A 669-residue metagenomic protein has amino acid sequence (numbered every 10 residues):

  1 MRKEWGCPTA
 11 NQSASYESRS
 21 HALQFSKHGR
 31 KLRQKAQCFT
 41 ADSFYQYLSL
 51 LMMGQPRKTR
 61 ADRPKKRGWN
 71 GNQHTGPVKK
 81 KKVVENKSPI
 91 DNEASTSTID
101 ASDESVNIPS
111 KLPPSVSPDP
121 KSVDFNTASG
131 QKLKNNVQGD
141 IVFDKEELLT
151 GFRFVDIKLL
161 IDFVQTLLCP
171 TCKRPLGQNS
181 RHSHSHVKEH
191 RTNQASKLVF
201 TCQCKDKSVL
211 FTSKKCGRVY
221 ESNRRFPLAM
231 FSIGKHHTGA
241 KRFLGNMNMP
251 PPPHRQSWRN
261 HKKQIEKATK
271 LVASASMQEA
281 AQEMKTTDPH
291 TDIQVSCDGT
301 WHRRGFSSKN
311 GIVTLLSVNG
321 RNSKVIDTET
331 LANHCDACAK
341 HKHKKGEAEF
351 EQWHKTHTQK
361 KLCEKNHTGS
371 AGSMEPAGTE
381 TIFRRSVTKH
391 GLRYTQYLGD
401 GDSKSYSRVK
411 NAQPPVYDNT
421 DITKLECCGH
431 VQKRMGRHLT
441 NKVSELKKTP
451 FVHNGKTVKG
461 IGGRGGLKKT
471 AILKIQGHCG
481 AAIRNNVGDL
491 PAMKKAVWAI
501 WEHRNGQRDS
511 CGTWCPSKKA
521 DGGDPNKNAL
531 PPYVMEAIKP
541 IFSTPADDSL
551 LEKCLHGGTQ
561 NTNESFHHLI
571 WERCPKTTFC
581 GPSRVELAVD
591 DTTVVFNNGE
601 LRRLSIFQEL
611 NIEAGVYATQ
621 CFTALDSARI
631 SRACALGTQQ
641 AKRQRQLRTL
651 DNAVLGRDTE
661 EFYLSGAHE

Functional and structural regions predicted by a protein language model:
M1-K145, A624-E669: Polybasic, low-complexity terminal segments and linkers that are predominantly intrinsically disordered and enriched
S43-Y45, S49-T59, N86-K121, Q194-S307 (+3 more regions): Short, positively charged, Gly/Tyr-enriched micro-motifs that form contact patches at catalytic or ligand/partner
D100, N107, V116, D124 (+4 more regions): Acidic/histidine-rich catalytic cores and adjacent linkers of DNA breakage/strand-transfer/modification proteins
V137-V219: Basic, low-complexity segments
R153-D156, S185-H186, S222-A229, F243-N248 (+3 more regions): Short interface patches used for recognition in eukaryotic signaling and trafficking proteins
D162, L167-S183, K214-K215, R259-K342: Structured nucleic-acid-interacting core domains from mobile-element enzymes and related host factors, especially RNase
S208-K215, T238, R242, I312-Y394 (+4 more regions): Electropositive, glycine- and tryptophan-enriched low-complexity nucleic-acid-binding patches
G305-S308, S405-A412, M435-L439: A short acidic (Asp/Glu
